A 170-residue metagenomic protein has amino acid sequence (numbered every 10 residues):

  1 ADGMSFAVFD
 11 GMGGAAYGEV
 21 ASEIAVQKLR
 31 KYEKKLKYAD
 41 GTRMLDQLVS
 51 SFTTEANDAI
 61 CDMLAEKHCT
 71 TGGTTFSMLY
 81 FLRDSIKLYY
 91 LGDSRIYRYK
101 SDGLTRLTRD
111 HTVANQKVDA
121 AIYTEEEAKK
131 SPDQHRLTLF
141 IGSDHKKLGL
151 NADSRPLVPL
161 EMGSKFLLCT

Functional and structural regions predicted by a protein language model:
A1-T170: PP2C/PPM-type serine/threonine phosphatase catalytic domain
